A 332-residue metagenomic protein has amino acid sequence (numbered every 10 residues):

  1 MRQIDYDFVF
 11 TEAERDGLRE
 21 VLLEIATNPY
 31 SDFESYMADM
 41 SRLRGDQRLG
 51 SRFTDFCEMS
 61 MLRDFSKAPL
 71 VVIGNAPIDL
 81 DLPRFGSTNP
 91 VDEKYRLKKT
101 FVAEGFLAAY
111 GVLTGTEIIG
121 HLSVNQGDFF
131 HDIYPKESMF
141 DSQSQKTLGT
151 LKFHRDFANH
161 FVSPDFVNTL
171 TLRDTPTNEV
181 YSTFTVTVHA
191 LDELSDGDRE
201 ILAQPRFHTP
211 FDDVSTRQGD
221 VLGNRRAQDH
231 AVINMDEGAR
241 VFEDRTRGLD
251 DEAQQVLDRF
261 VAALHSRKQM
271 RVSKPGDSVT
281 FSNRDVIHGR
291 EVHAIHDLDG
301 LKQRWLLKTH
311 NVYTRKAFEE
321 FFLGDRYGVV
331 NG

Functional and structural regions predicted by a protein language model:
M1-S51, F65-G86, V91-D92, T114 (+3 more regions): Active-site environment of non-heme Fe oxygenases that use a 2-His-1-carboxylate facial triad
C57-R63: Short amphipathic alpha-helices and their capping/turn segments at secondary-structure boundaries
K94-Q143: A gly/proline- and charged-residue-enriched helix-loop-helix capping module
